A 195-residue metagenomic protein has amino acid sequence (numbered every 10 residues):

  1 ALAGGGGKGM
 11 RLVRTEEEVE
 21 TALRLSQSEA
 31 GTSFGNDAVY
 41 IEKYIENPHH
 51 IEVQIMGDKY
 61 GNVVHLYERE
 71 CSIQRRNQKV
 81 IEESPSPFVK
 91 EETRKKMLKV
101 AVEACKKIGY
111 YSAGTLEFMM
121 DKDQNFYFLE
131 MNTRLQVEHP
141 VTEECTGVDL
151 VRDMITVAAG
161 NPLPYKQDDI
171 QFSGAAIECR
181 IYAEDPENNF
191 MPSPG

Functional and structural regions predicted by a protein language model:
A1-G6, V13-G195: ATP-dependent carboxylate activation and anion-phosphoryl transfer catalytic cores that bind Mg-ATP to form
